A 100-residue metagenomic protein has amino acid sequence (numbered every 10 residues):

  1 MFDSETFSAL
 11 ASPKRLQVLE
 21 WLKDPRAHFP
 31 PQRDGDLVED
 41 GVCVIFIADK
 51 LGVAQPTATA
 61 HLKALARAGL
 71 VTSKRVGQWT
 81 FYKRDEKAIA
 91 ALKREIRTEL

Functional and structural regions predicted by a protein language model:
M1-W21, L62, R67-L70: N-terminal leader segment of winged-helix/HTH proteins
S8, K14-A54, T80-K87: N-terminal helix-turn-helix DNA-binding core of bacterial DNA-binding proteins
P31, R67-V76, K83: Beta-hairpin "wing" of winged helix-turn-helix
V42-S73: Canonical helix-turn-helix DNA-binding module
A88-L92: Short, charged/polar, Gly/Pro-enriched secondary-structure boundary elements
E95-I96: Residue-level signal for well-ordered alpha-helical positions
